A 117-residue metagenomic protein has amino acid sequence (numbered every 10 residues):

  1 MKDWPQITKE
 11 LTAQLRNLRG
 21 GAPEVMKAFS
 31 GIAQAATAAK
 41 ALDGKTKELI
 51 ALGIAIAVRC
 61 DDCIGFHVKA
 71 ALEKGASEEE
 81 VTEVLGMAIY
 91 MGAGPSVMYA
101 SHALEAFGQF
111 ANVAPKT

Functional and structural regions predicted by a protein language model:
M1-T46, Y99-T117: Acidic, glycine/proline-rich low-complexity segments that act as flexible tails and inter-domain linkers
A13-G21, A51-A55, L72: A ubiquitous short alpha-helical element
G31, G53, M87-Y90: Residues within well-ordered alpha-helical secondary structure of globular protein domains
A41-V58, E79-L85: Immediate flanking context of iron-sulfur cluster ligation sites
C60-C63: Short cysteine clusters
F66-E78: Iron-sulfur (Fe-S) cluster-binding segments and ferredoxin-like electron-carrier domains, especially [2Fe-2S]
T82-G108: C-terminal structural segments of small proteins and small subunits
